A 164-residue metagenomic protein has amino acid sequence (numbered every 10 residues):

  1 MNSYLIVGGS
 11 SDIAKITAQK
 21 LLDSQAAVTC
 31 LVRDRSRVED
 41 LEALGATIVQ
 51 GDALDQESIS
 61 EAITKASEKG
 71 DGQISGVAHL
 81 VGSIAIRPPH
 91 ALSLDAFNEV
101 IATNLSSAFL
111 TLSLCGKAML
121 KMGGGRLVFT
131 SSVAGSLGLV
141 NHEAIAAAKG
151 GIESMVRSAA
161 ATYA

Functional and structural regions predicted by a protein language model:
S10, A18: N-terminal Rossmann NAD(P)H-binding glycine-rich loop of SDR-like oxidoreductase domains
A78-I86: Conserved NAD(P)H cofactor-binding loop of Rossmann-fold oxidoreductase domains
P88-P89, A96-I101: Substrate-binding pocket helix/loop in short-chain dehydrogenase/reductase
L92, G138-A146, S158: Active-site loop-to-helix junction immediately N-terminal to the catalytic Tyr of the SDR YXXXK motif in Rossmann-fold
L112, A148, V156: Active-site helix of classical SDR
K117, A161-T162: Alpha-helical segment proximal to the catalytic Tyr-Lys
S132: Residue(s) in the substrate-gating loop at a strand-loop-helix junction that position the organic substrate next
